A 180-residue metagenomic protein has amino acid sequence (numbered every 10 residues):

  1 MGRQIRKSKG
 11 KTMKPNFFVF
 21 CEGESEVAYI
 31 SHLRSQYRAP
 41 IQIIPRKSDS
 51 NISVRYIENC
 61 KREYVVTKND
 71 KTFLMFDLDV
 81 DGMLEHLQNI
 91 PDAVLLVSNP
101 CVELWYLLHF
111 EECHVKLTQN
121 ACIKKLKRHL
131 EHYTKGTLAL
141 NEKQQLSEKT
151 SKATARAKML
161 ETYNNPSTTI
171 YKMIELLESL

Functional and structural regions predicted by a protein language model:
G2-N16, V27-K47, V54, N59-F73 (+1 more regions): C-terminal accessory helical subdomains adjacent to catalytic cores in phosphodiester- and nucleotide-handling enzymes
V19: Short, surface-exposed binding/anchoring microloops in extracellular/periplasmic proteins
E22-G23: Helix N-cap/beta->alpha junction signal
